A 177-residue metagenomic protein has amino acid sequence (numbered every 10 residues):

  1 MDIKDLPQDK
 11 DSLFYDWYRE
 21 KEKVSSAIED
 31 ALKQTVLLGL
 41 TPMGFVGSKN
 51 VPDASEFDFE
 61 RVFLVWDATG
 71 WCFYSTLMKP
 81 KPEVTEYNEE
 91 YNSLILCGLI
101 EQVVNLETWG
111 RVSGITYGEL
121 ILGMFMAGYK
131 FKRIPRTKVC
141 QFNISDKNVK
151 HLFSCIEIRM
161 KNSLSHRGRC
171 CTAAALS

Functional and structural regions predicted by a protein language model:
D2-W71, E90-S177: Charged interaction scaffolds used for protein-protein
K81-P82: Short amphipathic, basic-aromatic surface patches that mediate peripheral association with negatively charged
